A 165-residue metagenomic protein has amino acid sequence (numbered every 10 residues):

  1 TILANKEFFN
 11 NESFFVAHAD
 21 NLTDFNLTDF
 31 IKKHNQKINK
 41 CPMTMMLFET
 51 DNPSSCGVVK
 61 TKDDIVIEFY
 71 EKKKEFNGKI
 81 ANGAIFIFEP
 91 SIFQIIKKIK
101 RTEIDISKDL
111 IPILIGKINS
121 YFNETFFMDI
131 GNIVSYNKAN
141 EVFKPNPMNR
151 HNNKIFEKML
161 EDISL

Functional and structural regions predicted by a protein language model:
T1-K62, K97: Conserved beta-loop-beta/alpha segment of the NTase-like Rossmann-fold superfamily that binds/positions NTPs
F14-F15, L22, T28-N35, D51 (+1 more regions): Catalytic-core segments of class I nucleotidyltransferases/pyrophosphorylases that form NMP-activated intermediates
